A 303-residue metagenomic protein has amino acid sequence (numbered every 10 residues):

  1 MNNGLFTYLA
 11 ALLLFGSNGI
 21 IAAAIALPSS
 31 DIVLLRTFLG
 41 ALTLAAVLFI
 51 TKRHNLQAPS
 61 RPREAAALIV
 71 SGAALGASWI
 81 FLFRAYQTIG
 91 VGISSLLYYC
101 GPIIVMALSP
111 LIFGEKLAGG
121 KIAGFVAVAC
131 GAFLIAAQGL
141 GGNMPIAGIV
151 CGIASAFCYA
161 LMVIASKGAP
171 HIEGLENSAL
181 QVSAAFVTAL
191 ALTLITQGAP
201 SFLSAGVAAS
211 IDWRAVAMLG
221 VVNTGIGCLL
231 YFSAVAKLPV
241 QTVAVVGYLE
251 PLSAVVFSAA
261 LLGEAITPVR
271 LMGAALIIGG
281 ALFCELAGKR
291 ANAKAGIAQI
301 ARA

Functional and structural regions predicted by a protein language model:
M1-L34, F38-L42, A73, A77 (+4 more regions): Glycine-/small-residue-enriched transmembrane alpha-helix faces in small-molecule transporters and effluxers
N3-T7, D31-I50, A66, G124-A127 (+3 more regions): Hydrophobic alpha-helical transmembrane segments of multi-pass integral membrane proteins, especially transporters
L5, S94-C100, A165-V187, T224-A260: Helix-helix packing/entry segments at the starts of transmembrane helices
G16, I20, F38, A45 (+10 more regions): Hydrophobic/small/kink-forming positions within alpha-helical transmembrane segments of polytopic membrane proteins
I25, I32, A85, L97 (+6 more regions): Hydrophobic/aromatic residues within transmembrane alpha-helices of multi-pass small-molecule transporters
D31, F38-L42, F83-G114, S155 (+1 more regions): Specific alpha-helical transmembrane segments that line the substrate/conduction pathway and gating interfaces
L44, L48, L117-A137, A156-Y159 (+3 more regions): Hydrophobic transmembrane alpha-helices of multi-pass small-molecule transport proteins
T51-G92, Y98, L134, G220-L238: Specific transmembrane alpha-helical segments of multi-pass solute transporters/efflux pumps, especially DMT/EamA
